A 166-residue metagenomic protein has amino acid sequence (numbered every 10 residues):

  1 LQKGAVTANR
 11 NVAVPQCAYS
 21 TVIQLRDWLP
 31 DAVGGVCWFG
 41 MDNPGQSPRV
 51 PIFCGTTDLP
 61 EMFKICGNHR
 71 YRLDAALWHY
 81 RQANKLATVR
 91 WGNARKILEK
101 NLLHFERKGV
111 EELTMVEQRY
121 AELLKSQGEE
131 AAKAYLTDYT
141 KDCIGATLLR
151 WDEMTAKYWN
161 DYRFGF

Functional and structural regions predicted by a protein language model:
L1-F166: C-terminus-biased signal that marks the final domain/tail of proteins
